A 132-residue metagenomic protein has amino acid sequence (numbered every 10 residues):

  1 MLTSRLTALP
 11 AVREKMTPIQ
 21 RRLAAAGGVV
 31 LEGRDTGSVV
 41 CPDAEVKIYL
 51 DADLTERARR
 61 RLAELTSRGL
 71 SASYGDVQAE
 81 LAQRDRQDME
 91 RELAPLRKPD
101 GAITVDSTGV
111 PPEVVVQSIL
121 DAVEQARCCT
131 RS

Functional and structural regions predicted by a protein language model:
M1-L70: ATP-dependent NMP and nucleoside kinases share a basic, alpha-helical "lid"
A11, R21, G28-V29, R86-L93 (+1 more regions): Generic structural signal for secondary-structure transition and capping sites
L31-V39, Q78, A94-A102: Glycine/charge-rich, flexible interdomain linkers and switch-proximal surface loops that mediate coupling
L62-R68, Q87, R91-S132: NTP-dependent small-molecule kinase module
S73-Y74: Compact, glycine-rich, soluble single-domain proteins
E80-D85: Mechanochemical coupling/switch segment within NTP-driven translocation systems
